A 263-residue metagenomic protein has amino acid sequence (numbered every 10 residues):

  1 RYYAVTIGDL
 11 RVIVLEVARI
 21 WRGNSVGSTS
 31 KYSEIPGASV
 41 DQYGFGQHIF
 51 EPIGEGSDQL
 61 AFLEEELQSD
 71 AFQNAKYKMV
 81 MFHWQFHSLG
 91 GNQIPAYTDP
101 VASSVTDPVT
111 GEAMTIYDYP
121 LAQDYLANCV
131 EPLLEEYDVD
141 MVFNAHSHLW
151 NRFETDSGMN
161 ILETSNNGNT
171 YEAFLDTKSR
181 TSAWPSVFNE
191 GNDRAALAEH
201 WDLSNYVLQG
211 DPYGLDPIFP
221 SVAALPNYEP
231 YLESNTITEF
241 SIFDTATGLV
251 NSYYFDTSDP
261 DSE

Functional and structural regions predicted by a protein language model:
R1-K78, Q85-M141, S147-E263: Metal-dependent phosphoesterase/phosphodiesterase active-site architecture
